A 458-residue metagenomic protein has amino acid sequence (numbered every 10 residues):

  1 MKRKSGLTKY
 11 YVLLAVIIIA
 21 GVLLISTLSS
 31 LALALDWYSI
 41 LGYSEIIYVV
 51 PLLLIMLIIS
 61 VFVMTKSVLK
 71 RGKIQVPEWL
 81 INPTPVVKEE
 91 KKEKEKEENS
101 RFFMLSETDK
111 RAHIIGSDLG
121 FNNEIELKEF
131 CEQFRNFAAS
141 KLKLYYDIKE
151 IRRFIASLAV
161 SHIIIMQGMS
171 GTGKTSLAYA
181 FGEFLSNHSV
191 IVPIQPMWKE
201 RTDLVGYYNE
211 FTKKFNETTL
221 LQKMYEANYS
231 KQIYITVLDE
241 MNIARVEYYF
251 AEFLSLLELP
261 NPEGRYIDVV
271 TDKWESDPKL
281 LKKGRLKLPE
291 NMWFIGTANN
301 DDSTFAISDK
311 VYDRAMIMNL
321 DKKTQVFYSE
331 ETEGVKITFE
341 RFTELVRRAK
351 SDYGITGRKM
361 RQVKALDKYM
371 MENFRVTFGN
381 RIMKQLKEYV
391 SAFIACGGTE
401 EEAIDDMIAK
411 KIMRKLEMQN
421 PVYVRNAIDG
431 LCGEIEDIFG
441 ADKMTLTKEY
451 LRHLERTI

Functional and structural regions predicted by a protein language model:
M1-L24: Juxtamembrane interface helix immediately N-terminal to a transmembrane segment
M1-S5, L31-W37, L69-I74: Cytoplasmic membrane-interface regions of multi-pass membrane proteins
V16-S30, M56-M64: Alpha-helical transmembrane segments and immediately adjacent membrane-interfacial amphipathic helices
V22-S26, Y38-M56: Hydrophobic alpha-helical transmembrane segments
L33-D36, N122-Q133, I394-I404: Alpha-helix capping and helix-coil boundary motifs
G42, L52-E344: AAA+ P-loop NTPase catalytic core and its hallmark functional loops
S100-S117, T332-I458: Alpha-helical lid/collar subdomain of P-loop NTPases
